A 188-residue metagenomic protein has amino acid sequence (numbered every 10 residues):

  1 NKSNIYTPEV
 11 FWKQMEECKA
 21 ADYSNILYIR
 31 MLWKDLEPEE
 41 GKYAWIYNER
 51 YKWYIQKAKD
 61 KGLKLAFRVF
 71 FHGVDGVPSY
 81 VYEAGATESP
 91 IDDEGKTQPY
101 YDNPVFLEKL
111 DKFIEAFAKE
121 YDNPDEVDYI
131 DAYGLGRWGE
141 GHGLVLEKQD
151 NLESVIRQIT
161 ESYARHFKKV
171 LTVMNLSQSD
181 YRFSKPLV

Functional and structural regions predicted by a protein language model:
N1-Q14, K59-K61, Y129-V188: Catalytic-core regions of glycoside hydrolase
N1-Y101, V105, V188: N-terminal substrate-binding region of glycoside hydrolase catalytic domains
F11, K42-Y54, L107-A116, Q149-S162: Well-ordered, non-membrane alpha-helical segments in soluble/globular domains
K19-A21, D60, D122-P124, R165-F167: Extracellular/periplasmic catalytic domains that process cell-envelope and extracellular macromolecules
N25-Y28, D122, E140-H142, E161: Residue-level signal for functionally critical sites in structured catalytic/ligand-binding pockets
I29, L36, I55, L63-V69 (+5 more regions): Generic hydrophobic secondary-structure signal
S89-F106, F113-Q149: Active-site groove signature of glycoside hydrolases
